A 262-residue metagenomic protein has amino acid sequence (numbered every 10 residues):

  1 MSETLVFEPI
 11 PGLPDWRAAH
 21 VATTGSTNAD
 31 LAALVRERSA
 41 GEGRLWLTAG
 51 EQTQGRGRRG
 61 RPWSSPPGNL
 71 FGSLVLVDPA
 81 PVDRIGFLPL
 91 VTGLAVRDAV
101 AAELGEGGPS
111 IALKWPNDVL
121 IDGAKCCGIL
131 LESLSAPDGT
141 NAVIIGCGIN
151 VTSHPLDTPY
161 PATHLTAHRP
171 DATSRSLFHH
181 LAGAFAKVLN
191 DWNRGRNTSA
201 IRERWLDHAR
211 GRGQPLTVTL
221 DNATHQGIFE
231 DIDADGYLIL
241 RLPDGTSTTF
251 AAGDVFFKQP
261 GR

Functional and structural regions predicted by a protein language model:
M1-A102, P260-R262: N-terminal lobe of the biotin/lipoate ligase/transferase fold
S2-E3, P14, V82-S110, I121-R262: Long, positively charged amphipathic alpha-helical accessory segments at protein N-termini or as interdomain linkers
